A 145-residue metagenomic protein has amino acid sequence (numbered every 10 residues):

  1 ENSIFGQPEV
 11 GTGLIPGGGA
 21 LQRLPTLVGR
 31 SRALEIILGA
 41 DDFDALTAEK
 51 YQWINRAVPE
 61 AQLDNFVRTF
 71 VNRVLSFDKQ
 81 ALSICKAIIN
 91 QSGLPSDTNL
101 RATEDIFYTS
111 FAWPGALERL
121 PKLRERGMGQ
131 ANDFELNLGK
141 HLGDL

Functional and structural regions predicted by a protein language model:
E1-Q80: Crotonase-fold acyl-CoA enzyme core
A40-A45, N65, S76-L145: C-terminal alpha-helix plus adjacent terminal tail
